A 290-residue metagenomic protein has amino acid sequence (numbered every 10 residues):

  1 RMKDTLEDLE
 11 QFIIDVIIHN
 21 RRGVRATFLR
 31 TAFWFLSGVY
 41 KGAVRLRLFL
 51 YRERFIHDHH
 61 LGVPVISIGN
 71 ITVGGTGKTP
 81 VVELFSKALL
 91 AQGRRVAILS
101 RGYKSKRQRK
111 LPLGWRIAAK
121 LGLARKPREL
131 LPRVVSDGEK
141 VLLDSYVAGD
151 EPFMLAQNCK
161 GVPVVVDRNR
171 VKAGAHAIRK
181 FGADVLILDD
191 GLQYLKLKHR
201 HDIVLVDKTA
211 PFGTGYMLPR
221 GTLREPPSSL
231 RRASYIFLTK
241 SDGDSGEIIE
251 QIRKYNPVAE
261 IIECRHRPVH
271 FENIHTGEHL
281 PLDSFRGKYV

Functional and structural regions predicted by a protein language model:
M2-R21, P211-V290: C-terminal accessory "lid"/substrate-recognition subdomains
T5-P64: A transmembrane-helix-recognition feature enriched in membrane-embedded lipid enzymes and envelope glyco-/phospholipid
F49-W115, P132-E139: Walker A (P-loop) phosphate-binding motif
I68, V206, C264: Hydrophobic residues at beta-strand termini and immediately following loops that shape nucleotide-binding pockets
R95-V96, D202, I261: Hydrophobic anchor at the start of a short beta-strand that flanks the dinucleotide cofactor-binding loop
A97-L99, V204, V290: Conserved beta-strand elements of the Class I
I98, V164-V166, E263: A structural preference for short, hydrophobic beta-strand core positions in alpha/beta folds
Y103-N256: Phosphate/Mg2+-binding loops and adjacent switch elements in nucleotide/diphosphate-handling enzyme cores
